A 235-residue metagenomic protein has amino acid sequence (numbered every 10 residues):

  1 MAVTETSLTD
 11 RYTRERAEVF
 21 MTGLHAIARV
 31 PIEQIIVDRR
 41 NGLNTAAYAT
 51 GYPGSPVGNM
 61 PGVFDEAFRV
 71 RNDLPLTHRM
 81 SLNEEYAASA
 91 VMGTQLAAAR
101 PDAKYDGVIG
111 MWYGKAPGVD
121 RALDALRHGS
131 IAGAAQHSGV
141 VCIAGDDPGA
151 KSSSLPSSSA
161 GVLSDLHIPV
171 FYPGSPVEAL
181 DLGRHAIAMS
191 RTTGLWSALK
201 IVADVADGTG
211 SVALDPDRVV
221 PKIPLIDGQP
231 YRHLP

Functional and structural regions predicted by a protein language model:
M1-P176, V202-D204, R218-V219: Thiamine diphosphate
M92-A99, L182, I187-R191: Active-site-proximal alpha-helical scaffold in enzymes
G133, S190-G194: A structural signal for short coil/turn segments at secondary-structure junctions
P176-A179, T192: Iron-sulfur-associated redox domains of electron-transfer enzymes in respiratory and anaerobic energy metabolism
T193-P235: Conformationally flexible catalytic loops at phosphate/diphosphate-handling active centers
